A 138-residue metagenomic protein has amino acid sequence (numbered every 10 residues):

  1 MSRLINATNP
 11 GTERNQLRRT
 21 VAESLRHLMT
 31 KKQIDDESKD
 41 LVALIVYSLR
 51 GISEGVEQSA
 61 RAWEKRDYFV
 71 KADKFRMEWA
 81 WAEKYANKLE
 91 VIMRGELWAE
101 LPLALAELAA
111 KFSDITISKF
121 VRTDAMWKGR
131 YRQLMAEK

Functional and structural regions predicted by a protein language model:
M1-V46, L89, M135: Short terminal alpha-helical segments
N9-P10, I34-D36, L49, A99-P102 (+1 more regions): Alpha-helix initiation/capping motif
T20-S24, G55, W81, Y85: Amphipathic, well-ordered alpha-helical segments in soluble domains
S24, I52, L101-A104, L108 (+1 more regions): Generic structural signal of hydrophobic/aromatic residues within well-ordered alpha-helices of folded domains
L41-K65: Short, charge-rich, low-complexity alpha-helical interaction segments
S59-K119: Amphipathic protein-protein interaction modules
A110-K138: Alpha-helical oligomerization segments
